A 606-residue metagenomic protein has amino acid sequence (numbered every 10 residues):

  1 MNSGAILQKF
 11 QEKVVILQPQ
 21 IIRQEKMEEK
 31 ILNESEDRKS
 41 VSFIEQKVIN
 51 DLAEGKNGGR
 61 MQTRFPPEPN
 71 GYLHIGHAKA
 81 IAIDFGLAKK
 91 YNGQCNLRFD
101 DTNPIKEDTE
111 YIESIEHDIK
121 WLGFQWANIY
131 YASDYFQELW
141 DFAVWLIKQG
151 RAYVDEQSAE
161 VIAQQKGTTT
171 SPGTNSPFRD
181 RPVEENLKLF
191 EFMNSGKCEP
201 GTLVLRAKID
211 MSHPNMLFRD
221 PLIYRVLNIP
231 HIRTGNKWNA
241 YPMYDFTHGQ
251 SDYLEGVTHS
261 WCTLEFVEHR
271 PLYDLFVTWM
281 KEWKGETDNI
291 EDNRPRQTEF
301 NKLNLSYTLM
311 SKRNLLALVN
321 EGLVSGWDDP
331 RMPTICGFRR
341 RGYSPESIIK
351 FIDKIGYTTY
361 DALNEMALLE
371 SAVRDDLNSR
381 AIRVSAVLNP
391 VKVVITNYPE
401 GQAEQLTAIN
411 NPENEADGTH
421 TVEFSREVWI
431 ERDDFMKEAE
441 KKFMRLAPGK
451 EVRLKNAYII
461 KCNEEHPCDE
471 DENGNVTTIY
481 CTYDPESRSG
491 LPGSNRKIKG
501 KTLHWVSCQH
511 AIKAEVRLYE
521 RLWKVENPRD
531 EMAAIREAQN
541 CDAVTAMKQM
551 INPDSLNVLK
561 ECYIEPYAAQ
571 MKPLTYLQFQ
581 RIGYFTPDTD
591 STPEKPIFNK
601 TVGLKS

Functional and structural regions predicted by a protein language model:
A5-Q18, R23: Short, positively charged and aromatic/hydrophobic N-terminal segments
D37-E116, I232-T263: N-terminal catalytic cores of NTP/NDP-binding nucleotidyl/phosphoryl-transfer enzymes
G55, D84, I115, L146 (+3 more regions): Residue-level signal for inorganic ion chemistry
P66-P69, R98-K106, N128-Q137, E160 (+4 more regions): Conserved short loop/turn motifs at secondary-structure junctions
L97, D101-N103, T109, Y131 (+4 more regions): Active-site cores that bind ATP or allylic diphosphates and position pyrophosphate for catalysis
Y111-Y135, A152: A glycine-rich helix N-cap at a beta->alpha junction
R270, D274-F276, D353-I355, L363-S606: Core subunits and conserved enzymes of cellular information-processing and envelope-translocation systems across
D288-A372: Long, charged, mostly alpha-helical binding arms that flank functional sites
